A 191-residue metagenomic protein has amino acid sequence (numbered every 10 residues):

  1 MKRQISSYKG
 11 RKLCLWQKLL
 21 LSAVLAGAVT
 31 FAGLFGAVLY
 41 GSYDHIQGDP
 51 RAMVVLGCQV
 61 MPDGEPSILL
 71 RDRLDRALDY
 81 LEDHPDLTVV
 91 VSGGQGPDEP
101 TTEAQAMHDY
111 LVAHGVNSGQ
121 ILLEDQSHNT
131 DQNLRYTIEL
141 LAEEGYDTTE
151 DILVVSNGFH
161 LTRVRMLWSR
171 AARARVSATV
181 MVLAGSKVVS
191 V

Functional and structural regions predicted by a protein language model:
Q4-H45: N-terminal type II signal-anchor transmembrane helix that functions as the membrane-insertion/stop-transfer segment
F35-S190: A structural signal for short, hydrophobic/glycine-enriched beta-strand patches
